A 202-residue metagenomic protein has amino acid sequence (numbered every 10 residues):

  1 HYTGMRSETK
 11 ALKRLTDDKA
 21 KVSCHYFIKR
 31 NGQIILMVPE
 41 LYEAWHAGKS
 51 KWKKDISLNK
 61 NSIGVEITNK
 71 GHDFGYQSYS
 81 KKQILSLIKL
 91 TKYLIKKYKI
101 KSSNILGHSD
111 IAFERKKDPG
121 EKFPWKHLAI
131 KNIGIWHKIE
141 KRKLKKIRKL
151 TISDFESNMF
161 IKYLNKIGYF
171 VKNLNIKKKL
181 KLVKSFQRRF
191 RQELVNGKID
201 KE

Functional and structural regions predicted by a protein language model:
H1-S103: Active-site-adjacent loop/helix surface patches within enzyme catalytic domains that shape the substrate-binding cleft
Y76-F170, K181, S185-R188: Basic/polar, cationic surfaces and motifs that engage anionic cell-wall and phosphate/carboxylate ligands
